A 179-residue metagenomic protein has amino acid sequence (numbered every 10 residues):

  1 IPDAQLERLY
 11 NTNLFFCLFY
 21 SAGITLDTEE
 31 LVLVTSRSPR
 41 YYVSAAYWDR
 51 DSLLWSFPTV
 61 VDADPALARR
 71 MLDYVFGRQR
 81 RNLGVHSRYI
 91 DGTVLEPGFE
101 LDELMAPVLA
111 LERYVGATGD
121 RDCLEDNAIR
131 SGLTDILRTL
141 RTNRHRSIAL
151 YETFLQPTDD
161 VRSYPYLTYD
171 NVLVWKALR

Functional and structural regions predicted by a protein language model:
I1-A45: Acidic/polar, glycine-enriched structural segments that form the non-catalytic walls/loops of the carbohydrate-binding
C17, L111, L137, L178-R179: A structural signal for well-ordered alpha-helices, especially hydrophobic packing surfaces of coiled-coils
Y20-D27, T142-F154: C-terminal ends of transmembrane alpha-helices and the immediately adjacent extracellular/lumenal or cytosolic loop
V32-Y41, L83-F99, L150-Y166: Acidic/His metal-coordination segments adjacent to aromatic residues that form catalytic metal sites in metalloenzymes
Y42-R146, N171: Aromatic-rich carbohydrate-recognition surfaces in CAZymes
N171-R179: Active-site neighborhood of glycoside hydrolase catalytic domains
